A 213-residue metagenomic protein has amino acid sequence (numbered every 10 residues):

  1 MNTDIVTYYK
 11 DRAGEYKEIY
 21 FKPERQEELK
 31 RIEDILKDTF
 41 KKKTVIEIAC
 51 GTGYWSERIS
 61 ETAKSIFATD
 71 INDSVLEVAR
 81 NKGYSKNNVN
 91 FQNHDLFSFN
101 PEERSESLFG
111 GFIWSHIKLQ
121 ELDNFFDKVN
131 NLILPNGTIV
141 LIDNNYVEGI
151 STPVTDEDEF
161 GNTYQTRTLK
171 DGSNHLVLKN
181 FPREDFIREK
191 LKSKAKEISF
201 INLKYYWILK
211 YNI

Functional and structural regions predicted by a protein language model:
M1-F40: Conserved class I S-adenosyl-L-methionine
K43-G51: Conserved class I S-adenosyl-L-methionine
T52-S98: Class I SAM-dependent methyltransferase SAM/SAH-binding core
F109: A conserved beta-strand element that flanks and buttresses the S-adenosyl-L-methionine
D123-P135: A short glycine-rich, Lys/Arg-flanked "PGG" loop and its adjoining helix->strand segment in the class I
N136-N144: Conserved beta-strand signature within the Rossmann-like core of class I S-adenosyl-L-methionine
N144-L191: C-terminal alpha-helical "lid/dimerization" subdomain adjacent to the S-adenosyl-L-methionine
V177-I213: Conserved Class I S-adenosyl-L-methionine
